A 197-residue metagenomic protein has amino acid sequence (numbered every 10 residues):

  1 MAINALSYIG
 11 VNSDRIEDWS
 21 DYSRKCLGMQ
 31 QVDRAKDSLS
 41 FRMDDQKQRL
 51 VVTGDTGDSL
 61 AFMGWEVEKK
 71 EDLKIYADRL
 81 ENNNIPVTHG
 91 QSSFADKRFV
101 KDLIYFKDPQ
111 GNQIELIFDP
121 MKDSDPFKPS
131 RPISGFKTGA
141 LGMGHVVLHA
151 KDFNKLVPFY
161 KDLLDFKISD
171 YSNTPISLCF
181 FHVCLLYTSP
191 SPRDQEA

Functional and structural regions predicted by a protein language model:
M1-Q48, L148-L186: Core segments of cupin and vicinal oxygen chelate
A5-D14, D55-E81, D102-K107, L141-K151 (+1 more regions): Vicinal oxygen chelate
L6, M29, F41, L60 (+4 more regions): Short, structured motif recognition centered on aromatic/hydrophobic residues
A35-K36, M43-E68, Q91-S92: Conserved donor-binding loop and adjoining core beta-sheet/short helix segment in diverse acyl/aminoacyl transferases
Q48-T53, I114-L116, S189: Broad, structure-driven detector of short, well-ordered beta-strand segments within folded domains
E81-G142, C179-F180: Vicinal oxygen chelate
Y187-D194: Conserved small/polar residues in nucleotide/adenosyl-binding loops
